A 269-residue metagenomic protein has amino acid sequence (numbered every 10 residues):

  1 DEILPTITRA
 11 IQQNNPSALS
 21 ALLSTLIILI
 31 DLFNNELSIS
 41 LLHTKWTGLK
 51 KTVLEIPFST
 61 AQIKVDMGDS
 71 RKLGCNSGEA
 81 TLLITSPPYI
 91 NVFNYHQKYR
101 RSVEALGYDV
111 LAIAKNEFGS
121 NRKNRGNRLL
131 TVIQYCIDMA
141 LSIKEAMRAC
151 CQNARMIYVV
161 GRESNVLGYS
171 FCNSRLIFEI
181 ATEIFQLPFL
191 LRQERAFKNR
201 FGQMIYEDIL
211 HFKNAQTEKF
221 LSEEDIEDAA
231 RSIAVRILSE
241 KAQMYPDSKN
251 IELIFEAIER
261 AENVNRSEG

Functional and structural regions predicted by a protein language model:
D1-T85, I90-H96: SAM-dependent nucleic-acid methyltransferase catalytic core
C75, S170, N199-M204: Short glycine-biased active-site loop of nucleotidyltransferases that positions the nucleotide triphosphate and helps
A80, H96-R100, F171-S174: Short, glycine/charged-enriched secondary-structure capping and boundary segments
P88-E145, C150: SAM-dependent methyltransferase catalytic-core segment centered on the flexible catalytic loop and adjoining short
R122-F185: Conserved Class I SAM-dependent methyltransferase catalytic core
Y158-R162, Q193-A196, N214: Active-site proximal loops enriched in glycine and acidic residues that flank catalytic Cys/His/Asp and coordinate
Q186-K198: Conserved S-adenosyl-L-methionine
G202-G269: Flexible, glycine-/basic-rich loop-and-beta segments that form/coincide with the SAM-dependent methyltransferase
